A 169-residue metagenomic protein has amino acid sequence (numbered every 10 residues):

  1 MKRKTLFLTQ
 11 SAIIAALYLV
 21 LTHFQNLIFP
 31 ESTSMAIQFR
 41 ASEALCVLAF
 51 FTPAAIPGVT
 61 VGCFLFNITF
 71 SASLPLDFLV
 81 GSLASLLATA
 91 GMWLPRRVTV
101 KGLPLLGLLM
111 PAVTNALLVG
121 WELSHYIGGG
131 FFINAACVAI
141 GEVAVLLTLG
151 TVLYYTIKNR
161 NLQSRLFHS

Functional and structural regions predicted by a protein language model:
M1-F50, A54: Hydrophobic transmembrane alpha-helices
Y18, V59-N67: Small-polar-interrupted transmembrane alpha-helices in polytopic inner-membrane proteins
N26-M35, A44, F64-S169: Membrane-embedded alpha-helical hairpins and interfacial helices in multi-pass inner-membrane proteins
F51-V59, N115-G120: A generic, lipid-embedded transmembrane alpha helix
